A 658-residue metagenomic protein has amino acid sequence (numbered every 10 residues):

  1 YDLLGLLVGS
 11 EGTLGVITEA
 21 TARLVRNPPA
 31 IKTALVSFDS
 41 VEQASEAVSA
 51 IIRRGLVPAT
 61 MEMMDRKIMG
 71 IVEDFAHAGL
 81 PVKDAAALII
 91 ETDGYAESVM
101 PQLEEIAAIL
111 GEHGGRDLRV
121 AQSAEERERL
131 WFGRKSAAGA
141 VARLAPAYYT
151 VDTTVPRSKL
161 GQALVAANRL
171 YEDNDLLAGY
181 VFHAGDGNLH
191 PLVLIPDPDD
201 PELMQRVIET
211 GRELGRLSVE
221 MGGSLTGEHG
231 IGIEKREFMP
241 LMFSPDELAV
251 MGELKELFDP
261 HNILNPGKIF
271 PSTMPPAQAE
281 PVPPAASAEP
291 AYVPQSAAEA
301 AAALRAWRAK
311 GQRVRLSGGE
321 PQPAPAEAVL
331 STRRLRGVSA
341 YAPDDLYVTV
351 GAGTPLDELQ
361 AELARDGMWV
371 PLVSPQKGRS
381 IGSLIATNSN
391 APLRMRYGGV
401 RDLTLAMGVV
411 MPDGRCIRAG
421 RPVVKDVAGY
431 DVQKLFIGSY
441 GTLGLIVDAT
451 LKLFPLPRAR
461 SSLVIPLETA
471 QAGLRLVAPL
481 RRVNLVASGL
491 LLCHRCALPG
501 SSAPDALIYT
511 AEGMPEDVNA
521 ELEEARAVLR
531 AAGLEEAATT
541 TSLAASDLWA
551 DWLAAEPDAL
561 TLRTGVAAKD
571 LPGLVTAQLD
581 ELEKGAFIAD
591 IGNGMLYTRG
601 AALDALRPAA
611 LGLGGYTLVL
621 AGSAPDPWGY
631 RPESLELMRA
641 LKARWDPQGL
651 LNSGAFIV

Functional and structural regions predicted by a protein language model:
Y1-G139, A277, P281, A386 (+1 more regions): C-terminal substrate-binding/cap subdomain adjacent to the FAD-binding core in PCMH-type and related FAD-linked
Y1-L7, E172, I208-G222, G252 (+4 more regions): Short, hydrophobic/aliphatic alpha-helical segments
E11-L14, F38-S45, G55, A96-M100 (+17 more regions): Electropositive phosphate-/nucleotide-binding environments in soluble metabolic enzymes
V16-T18, A59-M63, R119-A121, Y180 (+16 more regions): General beta-strand structural signal in soluble alpha/beta enzymes
A20-R26, H77-L80, P198-D199, L241-P245 (+7 more regions): A glycine- and small-aliphatic-rich helix-loop capping segment at beta-alpha/alpha-beta transitions that lines
R26-V41, V151-P156, A285-V314, T332-Q376 (+3 more regions): N-terminal glycine-rich flavin-associated loop
M64-I68, V72-I89, V99-A297, Q312-R313 (+4 more regions): Conserved glycine-rich FAD pyrophosphate-binding loop
